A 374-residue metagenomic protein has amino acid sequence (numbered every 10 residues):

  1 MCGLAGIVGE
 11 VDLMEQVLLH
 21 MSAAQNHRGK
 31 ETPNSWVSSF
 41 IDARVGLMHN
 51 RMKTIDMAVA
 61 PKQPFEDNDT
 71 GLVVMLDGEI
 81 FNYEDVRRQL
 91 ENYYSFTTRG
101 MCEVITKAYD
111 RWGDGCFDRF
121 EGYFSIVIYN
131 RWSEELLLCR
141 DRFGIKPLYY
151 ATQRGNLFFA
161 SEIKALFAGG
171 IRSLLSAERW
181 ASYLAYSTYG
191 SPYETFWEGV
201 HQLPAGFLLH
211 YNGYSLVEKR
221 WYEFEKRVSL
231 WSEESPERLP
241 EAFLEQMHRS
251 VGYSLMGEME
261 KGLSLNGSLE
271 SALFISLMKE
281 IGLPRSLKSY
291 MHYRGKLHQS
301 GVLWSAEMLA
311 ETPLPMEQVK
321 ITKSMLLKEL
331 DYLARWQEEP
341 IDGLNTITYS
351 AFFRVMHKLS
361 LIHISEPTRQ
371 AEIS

Functional and structural regions predicted by a protein language model:
M1-E338, Y349: Cysteine-centered catalytic environments shared across enzyme families
E31, L361-I362: Short acidic/polar active-site loop segments enriched in Thr and Asp
G257-E258, M356-L361: Glycine-rich phosphate-binding loop signature in dinucleotide/nucleotide-binding domains
S305, F352, H363-I364: Aromatic/hydrophobic pocket-lining residues that form π-stacking "cages" and hydrophobic walls in ligand
I341: Active-site rim elements
L344-H357: A conserved donor-nucleotide-binding helix/loop in the catalytic core of Leloir-type glycosyltransferases
I362-E366, Q370-S374: Single conserved hydrophobic/aromatic residue that forms the stacking wall/gate of nucleotide- or nucleobase-binding
